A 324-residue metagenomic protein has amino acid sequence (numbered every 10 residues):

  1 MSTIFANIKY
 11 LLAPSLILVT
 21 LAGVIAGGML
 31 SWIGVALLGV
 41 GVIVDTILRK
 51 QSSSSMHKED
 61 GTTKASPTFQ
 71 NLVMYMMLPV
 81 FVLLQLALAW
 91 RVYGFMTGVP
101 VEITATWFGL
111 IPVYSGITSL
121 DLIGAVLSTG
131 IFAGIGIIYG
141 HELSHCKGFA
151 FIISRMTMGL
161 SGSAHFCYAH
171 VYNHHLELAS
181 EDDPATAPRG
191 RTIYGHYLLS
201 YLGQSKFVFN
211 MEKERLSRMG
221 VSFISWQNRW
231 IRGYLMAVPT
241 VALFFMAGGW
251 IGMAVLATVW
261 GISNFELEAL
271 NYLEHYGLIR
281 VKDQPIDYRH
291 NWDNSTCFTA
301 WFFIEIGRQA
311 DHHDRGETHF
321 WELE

Functional and structural regions predicted by a protein language model:
S2-L16, T20, G148-N228, I262-E324: Cytosolic/stromal cytosol-facing helical appendages immediately following the last transmembrane segment
S2-R49, A65-R91, T104-F132, W226-E268: Alpha-helical bilayer-embedded segments of polytopic membrane proteins, i.e., transmembrane/intramembrane helices
I43-S55, I137-I138, A164-C167, E266-H275: Juxtamembrane membrane-interface segments at transmembrane alpha-helix termini
L48-T62, V99-P100: Membrane-helix interface linkers and caps
K58, L122, I152-I153, G249 (+1 more regions): Generic signal for short, ordered secondary-structure residues within or immediately flanking folded domains
K58-T68, Q284-Y288: Alpha-helical transmembrane segments with an aromatic anchor "belt"
T62-Y201: Intramembrane catalytic core of multi-pass membrane enzymes that act on lipidic substrates
G134-Y139, L256, W301, E305 (+1 more regions): Short alpha-helical catalytic segment bearing the HExxH-like zincin motif of zinc-dependent metalloproteases
